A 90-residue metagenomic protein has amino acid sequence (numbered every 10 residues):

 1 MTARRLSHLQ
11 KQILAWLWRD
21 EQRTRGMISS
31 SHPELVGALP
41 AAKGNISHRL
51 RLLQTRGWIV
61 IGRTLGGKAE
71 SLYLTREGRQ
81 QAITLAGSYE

Functional and structural regions predicted by a protein language model:
M1-D20, T24: Short alpha-helical segments that sit at the start of domains
L6, M27, G67: Residue-level marker of regulatory loop/turn positions in helix-turn-helix DNA-binding domains and in histidine
R23-A38: Short acidic, hydrophobic short linear motifs in intrinsically disordered regions
T24, S47, T75: Ser/Thr-centric signal marking residues that sit in or immediately flank functional binding/regulatory motifs
P40-R56, A69: Short amphipathic alpha-helical interaction segments
Q54-T64: A short, conserved structural fragment
R63-L72: Short, Lys/Arg-rich nucleic-acid/phosphate-binding segment
R76-E90: Short, amphipathic alpha-helical interaction segments positioned at domain boundaries
